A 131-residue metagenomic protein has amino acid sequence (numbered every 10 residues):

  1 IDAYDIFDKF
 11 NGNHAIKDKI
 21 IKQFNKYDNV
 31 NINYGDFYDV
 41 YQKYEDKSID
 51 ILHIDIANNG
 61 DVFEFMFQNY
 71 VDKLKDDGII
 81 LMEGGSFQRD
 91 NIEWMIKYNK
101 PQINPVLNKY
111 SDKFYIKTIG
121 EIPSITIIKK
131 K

Functional and structural regions predicted by a protein language model:
I1-K131: S-adenosylmethionine/decaboxylated-SAM
